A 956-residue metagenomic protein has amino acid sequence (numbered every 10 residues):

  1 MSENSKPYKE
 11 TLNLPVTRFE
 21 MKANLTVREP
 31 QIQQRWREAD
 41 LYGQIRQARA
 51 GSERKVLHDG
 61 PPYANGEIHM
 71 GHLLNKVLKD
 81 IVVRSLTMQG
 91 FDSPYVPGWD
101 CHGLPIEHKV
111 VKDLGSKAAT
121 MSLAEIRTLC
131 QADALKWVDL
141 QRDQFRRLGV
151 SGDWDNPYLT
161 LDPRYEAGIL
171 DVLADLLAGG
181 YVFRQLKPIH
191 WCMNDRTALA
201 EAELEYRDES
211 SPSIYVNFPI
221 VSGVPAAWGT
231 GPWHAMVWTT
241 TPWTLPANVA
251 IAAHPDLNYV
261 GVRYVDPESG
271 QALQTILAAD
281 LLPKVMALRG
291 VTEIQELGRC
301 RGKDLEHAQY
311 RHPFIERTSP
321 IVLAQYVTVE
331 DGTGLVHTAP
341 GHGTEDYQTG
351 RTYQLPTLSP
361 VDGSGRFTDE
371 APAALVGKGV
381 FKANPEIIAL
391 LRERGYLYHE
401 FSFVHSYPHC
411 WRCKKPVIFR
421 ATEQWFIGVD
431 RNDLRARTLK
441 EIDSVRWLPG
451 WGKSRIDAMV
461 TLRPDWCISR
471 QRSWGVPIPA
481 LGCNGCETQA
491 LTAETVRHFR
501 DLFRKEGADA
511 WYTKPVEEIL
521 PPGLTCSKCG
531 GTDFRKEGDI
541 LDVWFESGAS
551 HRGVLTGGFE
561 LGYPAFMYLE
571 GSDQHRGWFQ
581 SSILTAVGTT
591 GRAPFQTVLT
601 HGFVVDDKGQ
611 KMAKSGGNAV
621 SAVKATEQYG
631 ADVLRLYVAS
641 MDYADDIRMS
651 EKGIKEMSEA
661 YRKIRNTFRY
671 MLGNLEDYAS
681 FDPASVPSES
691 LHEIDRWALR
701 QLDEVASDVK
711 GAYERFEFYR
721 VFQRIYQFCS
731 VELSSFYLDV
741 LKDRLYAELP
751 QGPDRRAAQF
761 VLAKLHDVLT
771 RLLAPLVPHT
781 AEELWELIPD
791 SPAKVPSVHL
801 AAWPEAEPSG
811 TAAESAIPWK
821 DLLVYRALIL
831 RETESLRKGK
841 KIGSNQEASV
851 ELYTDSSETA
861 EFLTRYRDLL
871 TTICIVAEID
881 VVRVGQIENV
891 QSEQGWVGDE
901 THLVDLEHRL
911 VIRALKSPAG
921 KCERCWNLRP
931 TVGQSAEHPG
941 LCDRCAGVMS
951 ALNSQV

Functional and structural regions predicted by a protein language model:
S2-A272, A339-A371, Y396-A436, M459-R463 (+7 more regions): N-terminal, positively charged nucleic-acid-binding surface of large information/translation enzymes
R49, E53-D59, M70-L74, L78 (+18 more regions): Secondary-structure capping and boundary motifs in well-ordered enzyme cores
G71-V83, G90-F91, W99-D100, Y165-G168 (+9 more regions): Structured ligand/cofactor/substrate-binding pocket environments in proteins
D100, I189, M193, L199-E205 (+7 more regions): Acidic, turn-prone loop/beta-hairpin segments
I189, Y407, I478-A480, G523 (+2 more regions): Residues immediately within or flanking Cys/His clusters that coordinate Zn2+ in small zinc-binding modules
C192, C410, C483, C526-C529 (+2 more regions): Short cysteine-rich clusters marking metal-coordination/redox-active sites
R196, Q471, E487, G530-G531 (+2 more regions): Cys/His-coordinated zinc-binding microdomains
I321-V322, L903-L941: C-terminal accessory/binding modules appended to enzymatic or scaffolding proteins
